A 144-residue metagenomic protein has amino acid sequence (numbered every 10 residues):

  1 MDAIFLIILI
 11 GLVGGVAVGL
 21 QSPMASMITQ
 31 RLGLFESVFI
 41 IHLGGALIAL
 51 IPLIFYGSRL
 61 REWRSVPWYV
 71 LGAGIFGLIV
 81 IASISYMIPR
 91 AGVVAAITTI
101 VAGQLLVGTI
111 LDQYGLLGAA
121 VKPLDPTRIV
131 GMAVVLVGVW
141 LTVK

Functional and structural regions predicted by a protein language model:
M1-V13, M24, Q30-L32, A46-V70 (+3 more regions): Membrane-interface interhelical linkers
I10-G11, Y69-V70, I97, M132 (+1 more regions): Residue-level signature of transmembrane alpha-helical cores of multipass secondary-active transporters and flippases
L12, V16, L47, I75 (+3 more regions): Hydrophobic/aromatic residues within the transmembrane alpha-helices of Major Facilitator Superfamily
V18-G19, A73-I81, Q104-L105, V143: Transmembrane alpha-helical core positions of polytopic small-molecule transporters
S26, S85, D112-Q113: Small-residue-mediated transmembrane helix hinge/kink sites in multi-pass secondary transporters
Q30-S37, S83-A102: Structural motif at transmembrane-helix junctions in multi-pass transporters
V38-F39, V70, I97-T98, D125-R128: Hydrophobic/aromatic positions within or immediately flanking transmembrane alpha-helices of multi-pass small-molecule
G44-I48, T99-Y114, A133: Alpha-helical transmembrane segments of compact multi-pass small-molecule transporters, enriched in specific families
